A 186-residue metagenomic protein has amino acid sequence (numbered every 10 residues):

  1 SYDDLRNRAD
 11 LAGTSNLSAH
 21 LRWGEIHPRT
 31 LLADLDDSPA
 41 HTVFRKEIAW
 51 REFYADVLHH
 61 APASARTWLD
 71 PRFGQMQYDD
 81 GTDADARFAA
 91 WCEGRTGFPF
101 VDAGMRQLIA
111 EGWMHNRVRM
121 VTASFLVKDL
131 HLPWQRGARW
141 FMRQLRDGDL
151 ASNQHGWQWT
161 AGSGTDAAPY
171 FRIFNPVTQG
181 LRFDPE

Functional and structural regions predicted by a protein language model:
D3-E186: C-terminal catalytic domain of photolyase/cryptochrome flavoproteins, centering on the FAD-binding pocket
